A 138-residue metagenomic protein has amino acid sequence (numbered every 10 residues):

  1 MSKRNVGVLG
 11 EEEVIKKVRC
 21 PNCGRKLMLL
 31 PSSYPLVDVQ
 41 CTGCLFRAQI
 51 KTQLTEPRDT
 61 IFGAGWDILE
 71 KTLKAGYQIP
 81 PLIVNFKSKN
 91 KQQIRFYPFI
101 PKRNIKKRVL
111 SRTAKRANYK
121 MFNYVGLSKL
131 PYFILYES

Functional and structural regions predicted by a protein language model:
M1-S138: Nucleic-acid endonuclease domains
